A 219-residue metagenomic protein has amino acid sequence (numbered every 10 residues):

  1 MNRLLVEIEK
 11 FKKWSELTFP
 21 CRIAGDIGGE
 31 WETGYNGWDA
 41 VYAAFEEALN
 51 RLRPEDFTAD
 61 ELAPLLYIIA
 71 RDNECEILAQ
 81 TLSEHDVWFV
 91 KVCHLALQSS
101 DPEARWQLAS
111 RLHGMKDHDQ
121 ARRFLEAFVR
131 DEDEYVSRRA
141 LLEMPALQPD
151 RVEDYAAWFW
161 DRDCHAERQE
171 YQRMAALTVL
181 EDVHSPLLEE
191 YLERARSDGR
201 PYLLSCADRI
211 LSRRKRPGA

Functional and structural regions predicted by a protein language model:
M1-M115, D119: Extended repeat-based scaffolds of very large eukaryotic assembly and lipid-transport proteins
L5, C75-E76, W106-Q107, S137-R139 (+4 more regions): Alpha-solenoid HEAT/ARM repeat scaffold
R53-L65, H85-Q98, D117-R130, P149-D163 (+2 more regions): Amphipathic alpha-helical scaffolding segments comprising HEAT/armadillo-like alpha-solenoid repeats
A70, L82-D86, L112-D117, M144 (+5 more regions): Alpha-solenoid repeat junctions
A79, H94, L108-S110, E126 (+5 more regions): Hydrophobic core positions within HEAT/HEAT-like alpha-solenoid repeats
S100-D101, E132-E134, C164-Q169, G199-P201: Short inter-helical turns and helix N-cap capping residues of alpha-solenoid HEAT/ARM repeat scaffolds
D131-P149: Histidine/lysine/aspartate-rich catalytic loop segments that bind and position anionic ligands
R168-A219: Alpha-helical oligomerization segments
